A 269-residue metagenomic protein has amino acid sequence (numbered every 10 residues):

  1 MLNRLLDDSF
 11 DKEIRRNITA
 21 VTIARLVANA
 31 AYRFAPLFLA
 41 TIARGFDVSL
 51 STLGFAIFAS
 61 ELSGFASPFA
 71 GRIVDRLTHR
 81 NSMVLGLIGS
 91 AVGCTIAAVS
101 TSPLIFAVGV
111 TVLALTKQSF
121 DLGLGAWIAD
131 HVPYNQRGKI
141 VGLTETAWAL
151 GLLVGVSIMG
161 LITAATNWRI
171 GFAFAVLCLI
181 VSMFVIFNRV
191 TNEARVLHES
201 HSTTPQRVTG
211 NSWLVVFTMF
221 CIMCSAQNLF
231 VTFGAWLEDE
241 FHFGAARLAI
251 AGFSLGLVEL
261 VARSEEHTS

Functional and structural regions predicted by a protein language model:
L2-K12, T191-V216: Juxtamembrane intracellular "pre-TM" segments in multi-pass secondary transporters
V27-A35, I222-F230: Conserved extracellular-gate-facing transmembrane-helix segments in secondary transporters
L37-L50, T232-R247: Short amphipathic helix-loop junctions that connect adjacent transmembrane helices in Major Facilitator Superfamily/SLC
F58-G71, F253-A262: Central cavity-lining transmembrane alpha-helices of secondary-active solute carriers, predominantly the Major
A66-T101: Conserved MFS/SLC helix-loop-helix module at the cytosolic interface between two early adjacent transmembrane helices
L104-V112: Paired small-residue
T111-T146: Cytoplasmic helix-loop-helix junction between adjacent transmembrane helices in 12-TM secondary transporters
T144-F187: Helix-loop-helix hairpin linking two adjacent transmembrane segments in secondary transporters
